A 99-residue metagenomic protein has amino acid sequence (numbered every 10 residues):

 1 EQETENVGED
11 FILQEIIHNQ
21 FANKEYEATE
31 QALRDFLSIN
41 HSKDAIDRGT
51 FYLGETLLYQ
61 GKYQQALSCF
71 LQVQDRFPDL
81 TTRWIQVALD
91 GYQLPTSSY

Functional and structural regions predicted by a protein language model:
E1-E5: Long, contiguous interaction/recruitment modules in multidomain scaffold/adaptor proteins
N6, I39-A45, L71-W84: Short solvent-exposed coil/turn linkers within tandem alpha-helical repeat scaffolds
G8-D35, I39: Alpha-helical segment of the N-proximal tetratricopeptide repeat
E27, Q31, D44, Y63-S68 (+3 more regions): Surface-exposed, polar/charged faces of alpha-helical domains in mature secreted/periplasmic/lumenal proteins
D47-F51, D79-S98: TPR/TPR-like alpha-solenoid helical repeat scaffolds
E55-S68, A88-Y99: Alpha-helical linker/edge segments of TPR/alpha-solenoid repeat scaffolds and analogous pre-/post-domain helices
